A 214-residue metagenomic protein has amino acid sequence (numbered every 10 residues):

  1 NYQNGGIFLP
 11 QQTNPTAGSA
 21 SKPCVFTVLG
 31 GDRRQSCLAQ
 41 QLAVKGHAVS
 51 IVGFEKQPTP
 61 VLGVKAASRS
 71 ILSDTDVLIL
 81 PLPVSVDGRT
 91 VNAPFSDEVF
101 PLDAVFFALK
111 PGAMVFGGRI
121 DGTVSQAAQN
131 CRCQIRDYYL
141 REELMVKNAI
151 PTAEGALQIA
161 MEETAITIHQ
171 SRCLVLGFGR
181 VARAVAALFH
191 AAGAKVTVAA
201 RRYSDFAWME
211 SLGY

Functional and structural regions predicted by a protein language model:
P10, G18, L80-Q170: Glycine/serine-rich phosphate-binding loop and adjoining beta1-alpha1 elements at the start of nucleotide-handling
G18-Q57, G63: N-terminal phosphate-binding or glycine-rich loops at protein starts, especially the Walker A/P-loop of NTPases
F26-C37, L42, H169-H190: Glycine-rich adenosine-cofactor-binding loop
G30, G53, D137-E142, A200: Short beta->alpha connector loops at strand-helix junctions that form conserved, small/polar/Pro-enriched
Q40, F106-F107, Q126, A187 (+1 more regions): Alpha-helical segments flanking ligand/cofactor-binding loops in enzyme cores
K45-V61, A192-L212: NAD(P)-binding Rossmann-fold cofactor-contacting core
V61-D74, L212-Y214: Short acidic low-complexity segments
V77: Short, Asp-centered acidic motifs that coordinate Mg2+ and/or phosphate in catalytic or ligand-binding sites
